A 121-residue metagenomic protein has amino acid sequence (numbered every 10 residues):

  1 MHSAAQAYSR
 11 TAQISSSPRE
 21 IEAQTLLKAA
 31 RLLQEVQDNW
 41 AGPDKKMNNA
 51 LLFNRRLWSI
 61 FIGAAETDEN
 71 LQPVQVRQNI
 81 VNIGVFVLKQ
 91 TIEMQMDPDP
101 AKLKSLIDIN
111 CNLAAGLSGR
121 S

Functional and structural regions predicted by a protein language model:
M1-S59, E66-T67, L71-P73, R77-S121: N-terminal intrinsically disordered, cationic/polar leader segments that include organellar targeting peptides
